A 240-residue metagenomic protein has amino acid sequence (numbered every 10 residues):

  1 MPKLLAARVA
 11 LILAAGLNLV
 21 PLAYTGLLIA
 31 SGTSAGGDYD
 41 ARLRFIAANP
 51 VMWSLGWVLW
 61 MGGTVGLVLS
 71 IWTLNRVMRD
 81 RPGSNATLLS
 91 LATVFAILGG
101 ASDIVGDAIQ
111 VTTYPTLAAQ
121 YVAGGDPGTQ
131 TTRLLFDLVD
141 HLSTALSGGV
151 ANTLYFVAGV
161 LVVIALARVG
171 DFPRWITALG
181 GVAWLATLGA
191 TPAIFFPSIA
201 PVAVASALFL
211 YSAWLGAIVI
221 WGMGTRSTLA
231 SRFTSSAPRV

Functional and structural regions predicted by a protein language model:
M1-V240: Hydrophobic, aromatic-enriched alpha-helical segments typical of multi-pass transmembrane helices
